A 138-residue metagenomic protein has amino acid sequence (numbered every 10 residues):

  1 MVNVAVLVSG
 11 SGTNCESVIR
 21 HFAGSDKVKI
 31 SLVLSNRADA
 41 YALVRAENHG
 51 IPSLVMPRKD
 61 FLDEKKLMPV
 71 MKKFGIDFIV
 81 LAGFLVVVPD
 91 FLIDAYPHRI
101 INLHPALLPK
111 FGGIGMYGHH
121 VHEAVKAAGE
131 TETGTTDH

Functional and structural regions predicted by a protein language model:
M1-H138: One-carbon transfer enzymes
